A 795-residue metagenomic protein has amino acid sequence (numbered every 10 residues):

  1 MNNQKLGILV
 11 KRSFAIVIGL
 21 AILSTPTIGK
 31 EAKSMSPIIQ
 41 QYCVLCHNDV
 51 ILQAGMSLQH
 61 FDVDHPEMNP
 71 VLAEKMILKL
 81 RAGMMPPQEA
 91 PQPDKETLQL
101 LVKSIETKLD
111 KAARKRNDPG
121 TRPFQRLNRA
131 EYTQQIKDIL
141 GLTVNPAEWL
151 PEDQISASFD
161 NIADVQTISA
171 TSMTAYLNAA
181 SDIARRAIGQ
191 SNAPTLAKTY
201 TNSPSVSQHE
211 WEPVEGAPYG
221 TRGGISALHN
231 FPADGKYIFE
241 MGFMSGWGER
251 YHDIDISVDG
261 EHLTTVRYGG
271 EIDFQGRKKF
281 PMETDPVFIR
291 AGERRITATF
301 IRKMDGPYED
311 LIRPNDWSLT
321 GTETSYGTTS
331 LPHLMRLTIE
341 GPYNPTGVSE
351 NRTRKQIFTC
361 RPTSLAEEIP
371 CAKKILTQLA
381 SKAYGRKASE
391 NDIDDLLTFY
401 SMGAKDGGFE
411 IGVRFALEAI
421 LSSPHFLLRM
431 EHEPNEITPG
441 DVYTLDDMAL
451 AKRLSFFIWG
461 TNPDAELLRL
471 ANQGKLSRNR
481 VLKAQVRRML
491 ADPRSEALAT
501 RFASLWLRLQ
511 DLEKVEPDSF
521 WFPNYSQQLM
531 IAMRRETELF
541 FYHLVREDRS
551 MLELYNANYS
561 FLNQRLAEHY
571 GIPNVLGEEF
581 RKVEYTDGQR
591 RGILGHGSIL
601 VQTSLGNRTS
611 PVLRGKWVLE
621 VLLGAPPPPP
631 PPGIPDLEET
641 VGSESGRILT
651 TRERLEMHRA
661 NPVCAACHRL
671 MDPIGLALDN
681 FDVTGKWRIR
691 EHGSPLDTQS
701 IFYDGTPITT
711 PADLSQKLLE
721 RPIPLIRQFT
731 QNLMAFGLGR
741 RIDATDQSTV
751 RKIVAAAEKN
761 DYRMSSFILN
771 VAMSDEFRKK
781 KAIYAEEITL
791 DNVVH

Functional and structural regions predicted by a protein language model:
N2-A15: Bacterial N-terminal signal peptides that target proteins for export
R12-T25: Bacterial N-terminal signal peptides
P26-K75, K79-K95, P286-T297, Y326-G327 (+9 more regions): Sequence context surrounding c-type heme c attachment/ligation sites in exported
T27-T199, E215, T299-T363, K373-T398 (+14 more regions): Aromatic- and Gly/Pro-enriched helix-to-coil junctions and flexible linker segments
S104, P123, E131, Q135-G141 (+8 more regions): Extended surface/linker regions that mediate inter-domain or inter-protein docking in multi-component redox
P146-E148, Y308, S389, D464-L468 (+8 more regions): Acidic/polar loop patches that form or flank catalytic/metal-binding clefts of enzymes that bind anionic ligands
R222-G224, T359-A366, K382-A383, Y400 (+12 more regions): Active-site-adjacent structural elements in folded domains
L376, D392-L396, V413, P424-R429 (+8 more regions): Extended, hydrophobic alpha-helical segments in both membrane/secreted and soluble proteins
